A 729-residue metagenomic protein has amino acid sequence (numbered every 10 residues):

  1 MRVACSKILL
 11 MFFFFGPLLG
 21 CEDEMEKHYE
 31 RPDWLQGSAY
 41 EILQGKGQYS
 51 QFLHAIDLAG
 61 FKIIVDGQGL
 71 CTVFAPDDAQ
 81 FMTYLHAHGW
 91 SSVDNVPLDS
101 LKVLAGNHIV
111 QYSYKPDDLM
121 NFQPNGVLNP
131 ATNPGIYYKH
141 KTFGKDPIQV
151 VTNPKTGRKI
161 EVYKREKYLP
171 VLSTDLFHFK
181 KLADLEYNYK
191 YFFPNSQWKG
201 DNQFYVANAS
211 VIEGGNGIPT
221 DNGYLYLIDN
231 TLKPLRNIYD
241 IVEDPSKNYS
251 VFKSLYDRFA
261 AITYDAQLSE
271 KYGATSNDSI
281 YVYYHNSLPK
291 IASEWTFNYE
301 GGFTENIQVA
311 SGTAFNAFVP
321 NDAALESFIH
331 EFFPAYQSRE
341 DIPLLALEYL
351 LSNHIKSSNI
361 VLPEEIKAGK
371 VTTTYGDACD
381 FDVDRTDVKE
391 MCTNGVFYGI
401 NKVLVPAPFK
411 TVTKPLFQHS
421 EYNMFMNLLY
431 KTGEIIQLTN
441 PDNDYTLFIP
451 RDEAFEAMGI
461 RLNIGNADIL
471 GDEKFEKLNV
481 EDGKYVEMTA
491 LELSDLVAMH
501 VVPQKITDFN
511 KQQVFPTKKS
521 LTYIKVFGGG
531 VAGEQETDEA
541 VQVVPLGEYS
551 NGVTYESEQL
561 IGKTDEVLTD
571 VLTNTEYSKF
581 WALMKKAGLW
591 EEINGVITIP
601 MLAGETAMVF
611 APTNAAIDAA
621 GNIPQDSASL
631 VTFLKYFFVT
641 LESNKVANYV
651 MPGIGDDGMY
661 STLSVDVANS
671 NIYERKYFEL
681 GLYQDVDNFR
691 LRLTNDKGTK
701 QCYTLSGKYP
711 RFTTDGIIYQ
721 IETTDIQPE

Functional and structural regions predicted by a protein language model:
M1-C21: Sec-dependent bacterial lipoprotein signal peptides
C21-E729: Mature, structured domains of secreted/extracytosolic soluble proteins
